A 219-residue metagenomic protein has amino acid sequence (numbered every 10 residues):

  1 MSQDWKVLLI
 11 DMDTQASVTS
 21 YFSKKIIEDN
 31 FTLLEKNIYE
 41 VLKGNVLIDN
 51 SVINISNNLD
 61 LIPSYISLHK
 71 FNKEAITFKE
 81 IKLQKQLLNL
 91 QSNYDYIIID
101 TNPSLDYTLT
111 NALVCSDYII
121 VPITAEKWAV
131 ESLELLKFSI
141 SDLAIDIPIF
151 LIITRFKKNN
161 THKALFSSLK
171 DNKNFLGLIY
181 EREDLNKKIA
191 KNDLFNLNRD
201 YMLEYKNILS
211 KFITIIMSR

Functional and structural regions predicted by a protein language model:
M1-R219: P-loop NTP-binding core
